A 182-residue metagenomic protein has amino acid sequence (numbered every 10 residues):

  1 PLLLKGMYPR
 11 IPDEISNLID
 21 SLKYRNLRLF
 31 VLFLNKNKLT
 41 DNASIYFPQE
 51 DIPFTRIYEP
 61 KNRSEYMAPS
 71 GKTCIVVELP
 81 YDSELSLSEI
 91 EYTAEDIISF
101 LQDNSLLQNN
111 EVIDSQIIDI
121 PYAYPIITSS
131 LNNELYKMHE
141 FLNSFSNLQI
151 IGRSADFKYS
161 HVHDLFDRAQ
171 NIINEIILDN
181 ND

Functional and structural regions predicted by a protein language model:
P1-I90, I98-L106: Mid-domain catalytic core of redox enzymes that form a hydrophobic substrate pocket/lid adjacent to a catalytic redox
E59-D182: Conserved flavin/dinucleotide-binding core of flavoenzymes
